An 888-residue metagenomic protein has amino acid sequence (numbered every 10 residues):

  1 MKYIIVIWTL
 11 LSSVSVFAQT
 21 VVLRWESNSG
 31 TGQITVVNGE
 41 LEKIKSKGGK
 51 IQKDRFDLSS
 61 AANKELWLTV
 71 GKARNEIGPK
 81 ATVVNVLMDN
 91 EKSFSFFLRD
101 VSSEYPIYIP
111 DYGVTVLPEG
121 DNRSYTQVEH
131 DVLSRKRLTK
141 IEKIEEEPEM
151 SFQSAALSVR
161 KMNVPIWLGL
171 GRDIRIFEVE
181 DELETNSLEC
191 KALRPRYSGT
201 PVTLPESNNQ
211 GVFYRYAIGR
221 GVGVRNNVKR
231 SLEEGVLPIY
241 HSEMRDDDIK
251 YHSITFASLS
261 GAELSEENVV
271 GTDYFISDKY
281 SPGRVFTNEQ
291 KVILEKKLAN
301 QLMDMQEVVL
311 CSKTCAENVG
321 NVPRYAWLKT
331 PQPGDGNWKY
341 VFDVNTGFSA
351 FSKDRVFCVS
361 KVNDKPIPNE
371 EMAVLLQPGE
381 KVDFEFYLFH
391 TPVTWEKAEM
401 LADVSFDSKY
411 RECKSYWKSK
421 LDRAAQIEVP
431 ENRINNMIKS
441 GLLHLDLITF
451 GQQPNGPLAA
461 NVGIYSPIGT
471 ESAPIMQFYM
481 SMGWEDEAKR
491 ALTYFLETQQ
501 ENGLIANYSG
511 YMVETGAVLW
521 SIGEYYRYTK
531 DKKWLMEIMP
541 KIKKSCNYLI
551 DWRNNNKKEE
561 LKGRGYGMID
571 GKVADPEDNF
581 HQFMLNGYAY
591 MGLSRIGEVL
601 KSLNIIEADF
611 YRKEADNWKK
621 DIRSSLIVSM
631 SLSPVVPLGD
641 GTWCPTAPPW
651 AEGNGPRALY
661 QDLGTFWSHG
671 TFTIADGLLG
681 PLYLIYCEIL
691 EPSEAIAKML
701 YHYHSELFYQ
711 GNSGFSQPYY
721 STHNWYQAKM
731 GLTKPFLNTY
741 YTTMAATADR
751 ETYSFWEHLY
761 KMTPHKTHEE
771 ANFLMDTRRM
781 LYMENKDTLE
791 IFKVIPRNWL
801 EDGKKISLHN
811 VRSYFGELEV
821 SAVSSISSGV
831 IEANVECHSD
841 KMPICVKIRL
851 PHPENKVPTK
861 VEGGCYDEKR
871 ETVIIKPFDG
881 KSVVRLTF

Functional and structural regions predicted by a protein language model:
M1-T20: Bacterial Sec-dependent N-terminal signal peptides
Q19-V429, T788-F888: Terminal accessory carbohydrate-recognition/targeting modules of carbohydrate-active enzymes
K143, M244-D247, E380, V393-E396 (+2 more regions): Low-complexity, Ser/Thr/Pro/Gly-enriched N-terminal "stalk/linker" regions
G261, M303-M305, V309, P368-F406 (+4 more regions): The feature captures the catalytic groove of carbohydrate-active enzymes
D422-H444, G469-T470, Q500, V513 (+3 more regions): Active-site acid/base region of carbohydrate-active enzymes
G451-P454, E497-Y508, G565-Q582, Y660 (+1 more regions): Acidic/His metal-coordination segments adjacent to aromatic residues that form catalytic metal sites in metalloenzymes
S466-W484, K489-N502, T515, P540-K543 (+8 more regions): Active-site core of glycosidic bond-cleaving carbohydrate-active enzymes
